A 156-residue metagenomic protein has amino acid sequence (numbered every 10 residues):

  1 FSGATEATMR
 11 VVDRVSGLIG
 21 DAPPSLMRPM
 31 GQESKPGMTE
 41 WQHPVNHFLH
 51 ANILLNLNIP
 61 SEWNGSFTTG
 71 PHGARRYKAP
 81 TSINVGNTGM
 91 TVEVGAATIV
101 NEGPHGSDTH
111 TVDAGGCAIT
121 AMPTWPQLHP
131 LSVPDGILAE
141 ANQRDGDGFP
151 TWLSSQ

Functional and structural regions predicted by a protein language model:
S2-Q156: Electrostatically charged, flexible surface regions
